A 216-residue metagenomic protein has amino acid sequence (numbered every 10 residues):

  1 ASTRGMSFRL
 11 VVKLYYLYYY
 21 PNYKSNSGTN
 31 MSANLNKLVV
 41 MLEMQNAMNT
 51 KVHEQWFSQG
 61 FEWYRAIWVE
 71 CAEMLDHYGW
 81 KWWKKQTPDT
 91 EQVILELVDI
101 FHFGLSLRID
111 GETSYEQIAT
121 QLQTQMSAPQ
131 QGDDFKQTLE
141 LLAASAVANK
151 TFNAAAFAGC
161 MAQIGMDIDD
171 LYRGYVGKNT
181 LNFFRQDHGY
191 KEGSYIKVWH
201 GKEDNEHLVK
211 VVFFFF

Functional and structural regions predicted by a protein language model:
A1, V11-V12: Acidic, Ala/Val/Gly-enriched low-complexity intrinsically disordered segments
A1-T3, T29: Ala/Thr-enriched low-complexity intrinsically disordered regions
R9-V11, N22: Intrinsically disordered, low-complexity transcriptional activation domains
Y18-F216: Flexible "arm" and connector segments at domain edges
